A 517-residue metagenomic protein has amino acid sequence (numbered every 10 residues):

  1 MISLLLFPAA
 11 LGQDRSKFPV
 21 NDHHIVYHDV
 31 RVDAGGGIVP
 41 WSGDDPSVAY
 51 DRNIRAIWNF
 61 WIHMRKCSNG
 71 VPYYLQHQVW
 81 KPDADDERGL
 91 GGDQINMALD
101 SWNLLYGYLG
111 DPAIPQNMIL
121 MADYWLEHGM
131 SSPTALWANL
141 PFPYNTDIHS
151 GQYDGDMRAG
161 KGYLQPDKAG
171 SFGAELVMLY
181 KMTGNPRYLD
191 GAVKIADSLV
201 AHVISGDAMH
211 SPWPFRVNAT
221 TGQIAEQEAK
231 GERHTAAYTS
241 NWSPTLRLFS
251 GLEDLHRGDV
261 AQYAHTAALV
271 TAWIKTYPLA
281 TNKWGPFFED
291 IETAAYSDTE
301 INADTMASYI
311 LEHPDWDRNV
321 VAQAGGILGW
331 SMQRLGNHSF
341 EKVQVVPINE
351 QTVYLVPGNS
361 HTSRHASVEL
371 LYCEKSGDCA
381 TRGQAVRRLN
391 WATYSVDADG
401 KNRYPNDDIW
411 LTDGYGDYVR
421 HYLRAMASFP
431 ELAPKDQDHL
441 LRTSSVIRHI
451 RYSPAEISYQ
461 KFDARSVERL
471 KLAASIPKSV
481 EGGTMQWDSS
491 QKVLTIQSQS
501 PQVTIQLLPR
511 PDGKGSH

Functional and structural regions predicted by a protein language model:
M1-L6: Bacterial N-terminal signal peptides
P8-G12: Boundary at the C-terminal end of the N-terminal hydrophobic targeting segment
Q13-D93, P112-A159, K194, S198 (+4 more regions): Low-complexity, Ser/Thr/Pro/Gly-enriched N-terminal "stalk/linker" regions
Q13-N69, L120, L176, M182 (+6 more regions): Terminal, non-catalytic domain-edge segments
G70-L90, L136-Y163, M209-S243, T281-S308 (+2 more regions): Carbohydrate-binding/catalytic loop surfaces
E87-Y108, L120-M121, A174-M178: Non-membrane alpha-helical segments in proteins
G170, V177, N185-L279: Solenoidal tandem-repeat scaffolds enriched in leucines and small polar residues
K471-T484: Solvent-exposed beta-hairpin/edge-strand motifs
